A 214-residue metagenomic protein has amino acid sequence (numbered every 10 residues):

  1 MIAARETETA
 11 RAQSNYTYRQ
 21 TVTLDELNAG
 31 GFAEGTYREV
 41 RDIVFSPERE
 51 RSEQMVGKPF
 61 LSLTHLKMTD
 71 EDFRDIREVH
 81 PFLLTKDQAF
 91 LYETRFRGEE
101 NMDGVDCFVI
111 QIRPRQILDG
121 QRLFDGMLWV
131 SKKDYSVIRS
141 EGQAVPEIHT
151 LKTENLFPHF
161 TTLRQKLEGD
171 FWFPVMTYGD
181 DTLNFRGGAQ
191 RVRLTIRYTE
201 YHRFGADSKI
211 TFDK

Functional and structural regions predicted by a protein language model:
M1-F124, K133-S136, Q143-P158, K166-P174 (+1 more regions): Structured extracytoplasmic
L128-V130: Non-globular disordered terminal and juxtamembrane segments underlying protein topogenesis/assembly
